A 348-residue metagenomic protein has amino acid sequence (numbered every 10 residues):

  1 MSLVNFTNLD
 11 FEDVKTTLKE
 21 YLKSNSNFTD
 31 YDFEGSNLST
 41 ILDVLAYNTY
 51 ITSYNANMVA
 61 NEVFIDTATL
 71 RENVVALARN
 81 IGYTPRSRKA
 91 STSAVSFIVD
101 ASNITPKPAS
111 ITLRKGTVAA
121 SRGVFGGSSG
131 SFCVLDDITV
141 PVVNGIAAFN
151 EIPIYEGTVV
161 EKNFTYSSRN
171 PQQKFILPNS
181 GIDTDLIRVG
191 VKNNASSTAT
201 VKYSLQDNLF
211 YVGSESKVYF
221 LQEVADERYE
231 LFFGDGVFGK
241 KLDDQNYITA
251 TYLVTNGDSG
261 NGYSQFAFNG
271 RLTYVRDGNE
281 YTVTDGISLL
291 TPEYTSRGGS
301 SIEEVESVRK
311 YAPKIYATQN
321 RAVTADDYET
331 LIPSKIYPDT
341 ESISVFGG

Functional and structural regions predicted by a protein language model:
M1-G348: Signature of Asx- and small-polar-rich beta-strand/turn repeats characteristic of beta-solenoid architectures
